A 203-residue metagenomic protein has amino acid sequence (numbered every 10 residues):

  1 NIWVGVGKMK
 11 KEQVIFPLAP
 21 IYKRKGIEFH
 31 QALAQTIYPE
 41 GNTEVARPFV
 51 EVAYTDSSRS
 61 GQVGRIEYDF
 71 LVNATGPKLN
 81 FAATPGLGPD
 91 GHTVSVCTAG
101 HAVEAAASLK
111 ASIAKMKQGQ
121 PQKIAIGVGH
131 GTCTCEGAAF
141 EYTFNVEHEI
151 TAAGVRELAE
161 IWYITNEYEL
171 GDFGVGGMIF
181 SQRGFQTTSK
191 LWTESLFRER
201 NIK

Functional and structural regions predicted by a protein language model:
N1-Q31, L87, H130-T187: Beta1-alpha1 glycine-rich phosphate/pyrophosphate-binding loop at the start of Rossmann-like nucleotide-binding domains
N1-Y68, G177-K203: N-terminal Rossmann-like dinucleotide/flavin-binding domain of flavoprotein oxidoreductases that bind FAD/FMN
H30-E141, N145-G154: FAD-binding core/adjacent interface of flavoenzyme oxidoreductases
I66-L79, W162-F173, W192-K203: A short, hydrophobic secondary-structure junction motif
